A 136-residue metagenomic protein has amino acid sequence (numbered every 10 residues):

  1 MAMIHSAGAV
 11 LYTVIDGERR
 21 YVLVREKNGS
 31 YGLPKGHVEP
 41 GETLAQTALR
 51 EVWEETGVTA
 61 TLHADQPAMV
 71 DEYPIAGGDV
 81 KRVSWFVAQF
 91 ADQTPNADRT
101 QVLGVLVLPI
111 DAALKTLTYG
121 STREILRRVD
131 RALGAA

Functional and structural regions predicted by a protein language model:
M1-Y21: Conserved N-terminal beta-strand and adjoining loop/helix that marks the start of the Nudix/MutT-like hydrolase domain
I4-S6, N28, V80-V83: Short connector loops at helix/strand junctions that flank enzyme active sites, especially segments positioning acidic
V14-D16, N28, V38: Short, glycine/serine-rich, charged loops/turns that create anion-binding and catalytic segments at active sites
V24-R25: Gly/Ser-enriched beta-turn/beta-hairpin loop segments
G32-K35: A short gly/proline-enriched turn/hairpin at secondary-structure junctions
H37-R128: Unchanged
G134-A136: Short, charged, intrinsically disordered terminal tails
